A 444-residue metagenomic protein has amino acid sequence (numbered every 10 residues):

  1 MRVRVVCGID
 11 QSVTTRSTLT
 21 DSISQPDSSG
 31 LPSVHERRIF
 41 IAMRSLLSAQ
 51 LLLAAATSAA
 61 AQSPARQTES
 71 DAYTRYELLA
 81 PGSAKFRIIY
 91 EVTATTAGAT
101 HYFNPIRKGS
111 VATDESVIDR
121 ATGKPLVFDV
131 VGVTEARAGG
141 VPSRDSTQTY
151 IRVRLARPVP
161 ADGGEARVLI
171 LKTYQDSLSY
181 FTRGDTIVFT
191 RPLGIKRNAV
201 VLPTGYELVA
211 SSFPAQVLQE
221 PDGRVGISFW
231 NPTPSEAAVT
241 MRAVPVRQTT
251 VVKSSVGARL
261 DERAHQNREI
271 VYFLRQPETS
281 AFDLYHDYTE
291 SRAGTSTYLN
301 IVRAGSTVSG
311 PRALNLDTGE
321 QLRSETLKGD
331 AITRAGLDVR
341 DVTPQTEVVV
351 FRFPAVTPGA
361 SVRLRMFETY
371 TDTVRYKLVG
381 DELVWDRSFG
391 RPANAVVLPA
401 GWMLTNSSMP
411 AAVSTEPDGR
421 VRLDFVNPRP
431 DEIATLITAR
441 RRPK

Functional and structural regions predicted by a protein language model:
S45-A56: Bacterial N-terminal signal peptides
Q62-I106, Q248-V302: Early extracytoplasmic/domain-onset interaction patches
S63-A65, T74-E77, R183-Q276, T373 (+1 more regions): Intrinsically disordered, low-complexity linkers and stems that provide flexible hinges in membrane-associated
Y73, K85-I89, G98-Y102, Y150 (+12 more regions): Intrinsic-disorder/low-complexity, polar/charged segments enriched in Ser/Thr/Lys/Arg/Asp/Glu/Gln
A99-A138, T190-P214, S296-R334, D386-P410: Solvent-exposed beta-hairpin/edge-strand motifs
A112-V188, P221-R247, G310-V384, P417-K444: A surface-exposed beta-strand-loop module
